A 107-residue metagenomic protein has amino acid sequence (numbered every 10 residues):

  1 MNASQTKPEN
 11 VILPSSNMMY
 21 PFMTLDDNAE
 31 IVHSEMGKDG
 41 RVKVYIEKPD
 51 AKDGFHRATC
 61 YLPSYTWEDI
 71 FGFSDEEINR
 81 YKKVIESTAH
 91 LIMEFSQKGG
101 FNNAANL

Functional and structural regions predicted by a protein language model:
M1-K43: Short, charged/polar N-terminal "headpieces" of proteins
N2-V11, M19-Y20, K52-G54, A58-L62 (+1 more regions): Alpha-helical membrane insertion/targeting regions
P14-S15, S34-E35, Y45, P49 (+2 more regions): Compositionally biased, intrinsically disordered low-complexity segments
S15-N17, L62, E76, H90: Alpha-helical structural elements
I31-S74: A short, structured beta-strand/loop element
F71-L107: Acidic, low-complexity intrinsically disordered segments
